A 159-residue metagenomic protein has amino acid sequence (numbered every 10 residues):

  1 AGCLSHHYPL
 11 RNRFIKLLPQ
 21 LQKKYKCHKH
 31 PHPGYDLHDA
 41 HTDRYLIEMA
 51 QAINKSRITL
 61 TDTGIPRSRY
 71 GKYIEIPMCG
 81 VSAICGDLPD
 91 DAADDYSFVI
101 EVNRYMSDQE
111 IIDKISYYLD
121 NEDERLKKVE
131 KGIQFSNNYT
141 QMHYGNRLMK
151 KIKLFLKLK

Functional and structural regions predicted by a protein language model:
A1-Y96, M142-Y144, L158: Nucleotide-sugar donor-binding catalytic core of glycosyltransferases
M49, I53, I111, R125: Aromatic/hydrophobic pocket-lining residues that form the small-molecule binding cavity in soluble enzyme cores
G71, Y105-M106, Y139: Residue-level signal for the nucleotide or nucleotide-sugar donor/cofactor binding architecture
S82, S97-R104, Y117: A short acidic/histidine/glycine-rich donor-binding loop in glycosyltransferase catalytic cores
M106-D123: C-terminal "capping" alpha-helix adjacent to the active site of nucleotide-linked donor transferases in cell-envelope
E122-K153: A charged, aromatic-enriched C-terminal amphipathic alpha-helix characteristic of glycosyltransferases across folds
K153-K159: Generic C-terminal helix-cap and adjacent flexible tail
